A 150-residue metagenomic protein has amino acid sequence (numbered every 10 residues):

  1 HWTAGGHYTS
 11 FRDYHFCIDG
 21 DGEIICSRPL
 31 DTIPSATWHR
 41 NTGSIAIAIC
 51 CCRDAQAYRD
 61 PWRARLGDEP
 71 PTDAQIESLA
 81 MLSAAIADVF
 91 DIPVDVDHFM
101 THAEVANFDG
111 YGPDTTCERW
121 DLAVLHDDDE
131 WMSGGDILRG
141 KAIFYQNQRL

Functional and structural regions predicted by a protein language model:
H1-D97: Active-site-adjacent loop/helix surface patches within enzyme catalytic domains that shape the substrate-binding cleft
D54-L150: Basic/polar, cationic surfaces and motifs that engage anionic cell-wall and phosphate/carboxylate ligands
